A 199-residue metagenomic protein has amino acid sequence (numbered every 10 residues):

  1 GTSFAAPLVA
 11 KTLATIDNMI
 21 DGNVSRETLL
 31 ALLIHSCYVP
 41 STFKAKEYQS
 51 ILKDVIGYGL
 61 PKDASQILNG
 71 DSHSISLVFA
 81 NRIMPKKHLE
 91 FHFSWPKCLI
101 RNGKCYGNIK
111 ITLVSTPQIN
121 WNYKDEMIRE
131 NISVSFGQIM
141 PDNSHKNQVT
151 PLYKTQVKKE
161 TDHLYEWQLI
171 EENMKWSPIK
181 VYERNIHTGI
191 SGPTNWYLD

Functional and structural regions predicted by a protein language model:
G1-F43: Hydrolase catalytic cores
L30-S36, Y48-V55: A glycine-rich phosphate-binding loop feature that marks nucleotide/adenosyl-phosphate handling sites
T42-K46, N120: Intrinsically disordered or highly flexible coil/loop and linker segments, enriched in small and charged/polar residues
I51-M140: Secreted peptidase-domain scaffold signal
G70-S94, K158-I186: Generic detector of solvent-exposed, compositionally biased contiguous segments
G107-I109, K175-D199: Noncatalytic modules at the cell exterior or secretory-pathway interfaces, chiefly beta-strand-rich lectin/adhesion
N122-P178: Surface-exposed beta-strand/loop patches in noncatalytic accessory domains and peripheral targeting/linker segments
